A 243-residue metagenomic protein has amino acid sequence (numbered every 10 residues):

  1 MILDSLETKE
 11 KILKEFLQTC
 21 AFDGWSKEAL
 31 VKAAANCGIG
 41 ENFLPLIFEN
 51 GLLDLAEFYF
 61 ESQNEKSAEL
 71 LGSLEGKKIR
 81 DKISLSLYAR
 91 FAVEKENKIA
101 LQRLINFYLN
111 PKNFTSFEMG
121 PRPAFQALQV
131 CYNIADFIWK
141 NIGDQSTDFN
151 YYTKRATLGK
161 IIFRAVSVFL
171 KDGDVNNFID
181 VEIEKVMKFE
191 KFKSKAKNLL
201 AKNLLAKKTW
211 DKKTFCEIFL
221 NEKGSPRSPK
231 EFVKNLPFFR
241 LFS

Functional and structural regions predicted by a protein language model:
M1-S5, C216: N-terminal intrinsically disordered/low-complexity leader segments
S5-K32, N36-N42, N50-E57, E61: Short, amphipathic alpha-helix enriched in basic
L6, L70-F107: Hydrophobic alpha-helical connector segments
K82-V93, A100, P123, V130 (+2 more regions): C-terminal ligand-sensing/allosteric alpha-helical core of TetR-family HTH transcriptional regulators
K95-P121, Q129: Amphipathic alpha-helical segments used for helix-helix packing
T115-D144, R155-G159: Amphipathic alpha-helical packing segments from all-alpha helical-bundle domains
D172-S243: C-terminal peripheral helix-coil segments that are non-catalytic and often amphipathic
